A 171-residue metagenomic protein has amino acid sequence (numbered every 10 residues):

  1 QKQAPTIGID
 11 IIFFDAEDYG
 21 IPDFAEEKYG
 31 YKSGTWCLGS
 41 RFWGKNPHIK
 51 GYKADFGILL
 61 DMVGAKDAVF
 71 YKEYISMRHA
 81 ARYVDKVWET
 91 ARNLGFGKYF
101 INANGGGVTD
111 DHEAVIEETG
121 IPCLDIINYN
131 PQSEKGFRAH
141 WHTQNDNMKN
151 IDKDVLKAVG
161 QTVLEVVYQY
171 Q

Functional and structural regions predicted by a protein language model:
Q1-R82: Acidic/histidine-rich catalytic neighborhood of metal-dependent amide-processing enzymes
F56, V63-Q171: Active-site-adjacent substrate-binding region of metalloamidase/peptidase-like peptide-processing proteins
